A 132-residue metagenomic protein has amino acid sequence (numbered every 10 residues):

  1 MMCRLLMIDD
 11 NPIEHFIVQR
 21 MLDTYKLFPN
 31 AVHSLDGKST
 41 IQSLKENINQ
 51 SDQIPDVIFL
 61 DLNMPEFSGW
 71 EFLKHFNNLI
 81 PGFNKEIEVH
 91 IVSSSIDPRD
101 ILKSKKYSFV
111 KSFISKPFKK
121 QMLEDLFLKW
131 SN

Functional and structural regions predicted by a protein language model:
M2, Q53-V57, G82-E88: His-Asp phosphorelay/catalytic-motif detector in bacterial-type signaling
C3-I13, V18-L22: Conserved acidic segment of CheY-like receiver
H33-E46, G69: Helix N-cap/capping motif at the beta->alpha junctions
D61: Active-site residues of response regulator receiver
M64: Receiver (REC) domain active-site loop signature in two-component systems and cognate sites in sensor histidine kinases
E71, N84-H90, S95-S112: Alpha4 helix (beta4-alpha4-beta5 surface) of REC/receiver domains from two-component response regulators
S115-K116: A Lys-centered signature of the CheY-like receiver
L123-N132: Receiver (REC) domain switch/output surface
